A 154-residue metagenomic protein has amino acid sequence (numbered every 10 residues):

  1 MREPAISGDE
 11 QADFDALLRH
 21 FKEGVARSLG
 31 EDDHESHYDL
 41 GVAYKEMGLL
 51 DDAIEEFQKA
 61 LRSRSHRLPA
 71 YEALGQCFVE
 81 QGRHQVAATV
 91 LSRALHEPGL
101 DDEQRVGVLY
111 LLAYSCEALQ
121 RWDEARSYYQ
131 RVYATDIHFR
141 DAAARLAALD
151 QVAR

Functional and structural regions predicted by a protein language model:
S36, A70, Q104, V108 (+1 more regions): TPR alpha-solenoid repeat register
